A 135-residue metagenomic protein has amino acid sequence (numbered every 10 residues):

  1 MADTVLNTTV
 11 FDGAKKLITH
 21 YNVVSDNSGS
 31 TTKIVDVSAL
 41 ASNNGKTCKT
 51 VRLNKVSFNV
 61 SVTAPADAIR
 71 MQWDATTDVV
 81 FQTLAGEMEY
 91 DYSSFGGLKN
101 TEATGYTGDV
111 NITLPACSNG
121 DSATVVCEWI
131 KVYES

Functional and structural regions predicted by a protein language model:
M1-N59: N-terminal low-complexity, intrinsically disordered "leader/linker" segments enriched in small/polar and basic residues
D3-K15, P115-S135: C-terminal interaction-tip segments
K33-V37, V80-G86, V126-E128: Short amphipathic beta-strand/extended segments with alternating polar/hydrophobic composition
L53, F58, I69-M71, V110-I112 (+1 more regions): Hydrophobic beta-strand residues in large extracellular and virion-surface proteins
F58-A68, C117-G120: Extended, low-complexity, turn-rich repeat/linker tracts enriched in Gly/Pro/Ser/Thr and Asp/Glu that occur
V62-L84: Short, surface-exposed beta-strand/strand-loop-strand elements in extracellular ectodomains
D78-K99: An anionic, turn-rich surface loop/hairpin at beta-sheet edges that serves as a generic interaction/coordination patch
G96-S122: Noncatalytic modules at the cell exterior or secretory-pathway interfaces, chiefly beta-strand-rich lectin/adhesion
